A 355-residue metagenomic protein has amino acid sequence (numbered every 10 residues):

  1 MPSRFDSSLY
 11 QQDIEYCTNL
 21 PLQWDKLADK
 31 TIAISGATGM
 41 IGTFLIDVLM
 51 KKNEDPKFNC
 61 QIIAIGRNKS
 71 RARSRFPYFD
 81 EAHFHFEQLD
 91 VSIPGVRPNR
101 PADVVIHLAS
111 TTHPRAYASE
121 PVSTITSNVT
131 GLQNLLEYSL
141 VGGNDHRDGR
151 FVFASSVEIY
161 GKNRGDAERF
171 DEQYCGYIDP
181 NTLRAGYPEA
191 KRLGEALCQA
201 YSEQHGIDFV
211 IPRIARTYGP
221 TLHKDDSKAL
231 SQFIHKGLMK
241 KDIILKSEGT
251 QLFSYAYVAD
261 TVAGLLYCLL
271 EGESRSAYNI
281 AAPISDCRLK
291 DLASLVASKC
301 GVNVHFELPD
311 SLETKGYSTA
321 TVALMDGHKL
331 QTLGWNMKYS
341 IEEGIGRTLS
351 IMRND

Functional and structural regions predicted by a protein language model:
M1-V104: N-terminal Rossmann/SDR dinucleotide-binding element
P2-F5, L9, G237-D355: C-terminal substrate-binding subdomain of Rossmann-fold SDR/epimerase-dehydratase oxidoreductases
S35, I65, V105-T111, F151-V157 (+1 more regions): SDR active-site strand-loop-helix element
Q88-S127: NAD(P)H-binding glycine-rich loop region in Rossmannoid oxidoreductase-like domains and their noncatalytic homologs
V104, G131-N134, R150, G176 (+2 more regions): Conserved cofactor-binding/catalytic machinery of classical short-chain dehydrogenase/reductase
H107, Q133-R184: Conserved Rossmann-fold NAD(P)-dependent oxidoreductase catalytic core, especially the SDR/UDP-sugar
S123-N134, N181, A185, E189-A190: Glycine-rich NAD(P)-binding loop of the Rossmann-fold in SDR/ketoreductase-type enzymes
N163-Q173, G186, A196-F253, V258-L269 (+1 more regions): NAD(P)-dependent short-chain dehydrogenase/reductase
